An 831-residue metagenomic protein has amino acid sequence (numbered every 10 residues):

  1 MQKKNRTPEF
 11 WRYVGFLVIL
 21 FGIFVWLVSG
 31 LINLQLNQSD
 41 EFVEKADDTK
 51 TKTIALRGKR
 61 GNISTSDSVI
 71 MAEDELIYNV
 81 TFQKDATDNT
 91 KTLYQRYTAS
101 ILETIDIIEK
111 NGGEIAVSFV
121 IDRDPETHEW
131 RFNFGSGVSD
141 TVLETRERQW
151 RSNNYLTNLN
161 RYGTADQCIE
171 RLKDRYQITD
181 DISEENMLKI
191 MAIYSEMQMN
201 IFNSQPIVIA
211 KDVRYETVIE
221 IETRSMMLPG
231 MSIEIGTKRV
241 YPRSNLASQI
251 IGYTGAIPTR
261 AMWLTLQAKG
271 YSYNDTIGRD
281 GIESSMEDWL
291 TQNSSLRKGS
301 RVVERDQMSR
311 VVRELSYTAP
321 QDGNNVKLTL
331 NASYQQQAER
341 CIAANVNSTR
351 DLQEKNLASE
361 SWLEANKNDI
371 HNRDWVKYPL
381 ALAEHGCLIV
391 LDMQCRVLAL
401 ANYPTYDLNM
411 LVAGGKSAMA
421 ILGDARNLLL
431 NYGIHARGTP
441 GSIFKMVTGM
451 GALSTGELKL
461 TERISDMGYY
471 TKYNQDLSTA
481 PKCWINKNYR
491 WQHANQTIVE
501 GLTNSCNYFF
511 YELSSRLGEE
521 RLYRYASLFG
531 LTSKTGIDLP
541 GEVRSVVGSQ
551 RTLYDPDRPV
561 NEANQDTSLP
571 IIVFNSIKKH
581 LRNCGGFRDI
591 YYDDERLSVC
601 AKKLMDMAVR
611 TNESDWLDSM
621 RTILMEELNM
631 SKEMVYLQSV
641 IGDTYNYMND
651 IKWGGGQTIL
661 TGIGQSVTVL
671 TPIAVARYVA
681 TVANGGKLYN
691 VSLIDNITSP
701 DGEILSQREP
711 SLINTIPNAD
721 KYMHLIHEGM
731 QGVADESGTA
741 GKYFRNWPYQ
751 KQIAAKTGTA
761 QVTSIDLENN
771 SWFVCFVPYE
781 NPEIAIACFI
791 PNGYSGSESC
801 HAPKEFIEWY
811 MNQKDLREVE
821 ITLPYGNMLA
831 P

Functional and structural regions predicted by a protein language model:
M1-G323, K327, A332-C387, S514 (+3 more regions): Membrane-proximal periplasmic segments of bacterial cell-envelope enzymes, especially penicillin-binding proteins
A72, Y78, V302-A319, L330 (+4 more regions): Beta-lactam-recognizing serine transpeptidase/beta-lactamase-like catalytic domain environment
T87, Q335, R437, N792-G793: Short strand->helix junction
T90-K91, S244, N409, F510-E512 (+3 more regions): Extracytoplasmic/secreted cell-surface and envelope-processing proteins
Q353-L363, T461-D466, E520, E818-L823: Short, glycine/acidic-rich hinge or "gate" loops at secondary-structure transitions that mediate conformational
E703-S711, K804-P831: Short, gly/Ser/Thr-rich active-site loops of penicillin-recognizing serine hydrolases
P791-Y810: Amphipathic oligomerization regions
